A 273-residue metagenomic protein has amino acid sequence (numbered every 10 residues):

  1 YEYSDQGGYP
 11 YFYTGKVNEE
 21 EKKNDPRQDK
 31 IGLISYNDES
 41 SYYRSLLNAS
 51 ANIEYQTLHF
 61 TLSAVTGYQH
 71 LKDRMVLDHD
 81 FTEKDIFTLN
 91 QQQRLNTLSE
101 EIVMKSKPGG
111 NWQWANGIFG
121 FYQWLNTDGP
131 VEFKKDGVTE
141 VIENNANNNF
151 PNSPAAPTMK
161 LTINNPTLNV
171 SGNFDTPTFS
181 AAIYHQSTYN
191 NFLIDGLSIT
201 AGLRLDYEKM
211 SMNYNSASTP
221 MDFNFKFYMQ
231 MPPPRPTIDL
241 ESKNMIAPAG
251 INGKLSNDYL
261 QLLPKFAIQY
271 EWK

Functional and structural regions predicted by a protein language model:
Y1-A115, F121-Q123, T127: Outer-membrane beta-barrel domain signature, strongest for Gram-negative TonB-dependent receptors and also present
Y3-D5, Y11-G15, R44, T57 (+11 more regions): Intrinsically disordered, low-complexity regions enriched in small/polar residues
Y9-S35, D80-T88, P130-S171, S211-S256: Solvent-exposed loop segments that connect transmembrane elements
S40-L46, Q91-T97, N165, F174-S180 (+1 more regions): Transmembrane beta-barrel outer-membrane domains
M104-K107, F119-F121, F174-K273: Structural signature of Gram-negative outer-membrane beta-barrels, strongest in the C-terminal barrel of TonB-dependent
W112, N116, F150-S153: P-loop NTPase motor cores of the ASCE clade
N116-F119, P130, V138, I142 (+2 more regions): A broadly structural signal marking compact, well-ordered functional cores that mediate small-ligand/cofactor/substrate
T127-G137, L161-N164, T176, A181-N190: An exposure/low-complexity boundary signal
